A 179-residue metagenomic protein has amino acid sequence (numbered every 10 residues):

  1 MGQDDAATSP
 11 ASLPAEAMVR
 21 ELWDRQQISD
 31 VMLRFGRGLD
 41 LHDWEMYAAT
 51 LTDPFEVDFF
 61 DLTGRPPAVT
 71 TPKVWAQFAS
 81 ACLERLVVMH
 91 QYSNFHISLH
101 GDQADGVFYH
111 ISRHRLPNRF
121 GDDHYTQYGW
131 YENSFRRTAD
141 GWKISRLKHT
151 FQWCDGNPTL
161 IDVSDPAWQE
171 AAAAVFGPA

Functional and structural regions predicted by a protein language model:
M1-A49, D53: Short, low-complexity N-terminal intrinsically disordered segments enriched in polar/charged residues
G2-E16, E84-A179: A beta-strand edge to alpha-helix "cap/lid" segment located at domain peripheries
P10, A17, S29, F60-D61 (+4 more regions): Generic, low-specificity signal for short hydrophobic/alpha-helical stretches with a mild N-terminal bias, encompassing
M18, L22, R65, V69 (+1 more regions): Charge-dense, low-complexity intrinsically disordered segments
W23-Q26, A79-L83, F176: Generic secondary-structure transition motif, activating predominantly at the C-termini of alpha-helices
W44-S112: A solvent-exposed, acidic/Ser-Thr-rich amphipathic alpha-helical stretch
